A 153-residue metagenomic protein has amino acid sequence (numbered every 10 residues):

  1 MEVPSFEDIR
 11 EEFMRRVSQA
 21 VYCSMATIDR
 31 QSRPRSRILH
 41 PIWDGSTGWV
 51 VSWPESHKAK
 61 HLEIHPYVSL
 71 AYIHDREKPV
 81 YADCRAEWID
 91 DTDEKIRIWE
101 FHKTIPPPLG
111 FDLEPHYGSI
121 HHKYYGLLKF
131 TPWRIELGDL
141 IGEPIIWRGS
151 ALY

Functional and structural regions predicted by a protein language model:
M1-S5, Y81-Y153: Charged, gly/pro-rich active-site loop segments
E2-Y22: Short, basic/aromatic recognition patches
I9-E11, R35-R37, E55, P115: A generic local structural motif
F13, V21, K78, Y124-G126: A generic secondary-structure signal marking the coil-to-beta-strand transition
R15, H40, K60, G118-I120 (+1 more regions): Short secondary-structure boundary/capping segments
Q19-S24, P108-D112: Short Pro/Gly-enriched beta-strand edge/turn motifs at strand-loop
A20-P54, K60-L62, V68-I73, V80-D83: Short beta-strand segments
K58, K78, E94: Short phosphate-engaging motifs
